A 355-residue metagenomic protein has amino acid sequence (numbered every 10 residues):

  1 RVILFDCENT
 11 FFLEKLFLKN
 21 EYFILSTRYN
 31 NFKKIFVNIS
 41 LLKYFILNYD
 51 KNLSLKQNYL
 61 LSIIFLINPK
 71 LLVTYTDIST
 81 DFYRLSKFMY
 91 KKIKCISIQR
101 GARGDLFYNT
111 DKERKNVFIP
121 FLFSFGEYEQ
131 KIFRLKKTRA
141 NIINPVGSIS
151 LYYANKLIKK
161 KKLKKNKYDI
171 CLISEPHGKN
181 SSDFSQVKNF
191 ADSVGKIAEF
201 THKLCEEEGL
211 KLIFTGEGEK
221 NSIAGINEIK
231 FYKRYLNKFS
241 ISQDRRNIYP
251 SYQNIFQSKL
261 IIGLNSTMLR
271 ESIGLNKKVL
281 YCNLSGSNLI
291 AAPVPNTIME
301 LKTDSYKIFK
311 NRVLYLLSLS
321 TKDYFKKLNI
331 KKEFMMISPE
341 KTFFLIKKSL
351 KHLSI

Functional and structural regions predicted by a protein language model:
R1-Y153, L269: Active-site and donor-binding regions of nucleotide-sugar-utilizing enzymes
F23-L25, V73, I96, F121-F123 (+6 more regions): Hydrophobic/aromatic beta-strand patches that form the interior of the parallel beta-sheet core in alpha/beta enzyme
Y59, E217-L275: Donor nucleotide-activated moiety binding/catalytic core segment of transferases that use nucleotide-activated donors
K87-F88, L204, N254, E271: Hydrophobic/aromatic ligand-binding patch that stacks against planar heteroaromatic rings of cofactors or nucleotides
I119, A140, P145, K230-N237 (+1 more regions): Catalytic binding pocket for nucleotide-activated donors in carbohydrate/polymer assembly enzymes
L151-Y232: Conserved catalytic-core segment of nucleotide-activated headgroup transferases in glycan assembly
M335-I355: C-terminal alpha-helical cap of glycosyltransferases
